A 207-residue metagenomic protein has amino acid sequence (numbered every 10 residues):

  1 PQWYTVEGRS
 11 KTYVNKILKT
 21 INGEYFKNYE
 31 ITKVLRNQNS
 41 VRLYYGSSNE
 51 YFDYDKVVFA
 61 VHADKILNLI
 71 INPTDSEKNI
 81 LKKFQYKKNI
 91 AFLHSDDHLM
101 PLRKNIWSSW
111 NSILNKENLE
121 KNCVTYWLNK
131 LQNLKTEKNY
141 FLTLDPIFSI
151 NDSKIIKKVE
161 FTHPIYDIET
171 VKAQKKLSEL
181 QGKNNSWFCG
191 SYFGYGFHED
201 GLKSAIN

Functional and structural regions predicted by a protein language model:
P1-L35: Active-site/ligand-binding neighborhood in enzyme catalytic cores
V6-S10, E50, G194-G201: Aromatic-acidic/polar surface patches that form glycan- and anion
N15, K19, R42, K203: Replace "anionic and nucleotidyl ligands
I17, N49-E50, L177-G182: A short acidic-Thr-Gly-centered motif at the start of a beta-strand
I21-N22, Y54-D55, K183-N184: Short, well-ordered alpha-helix to beta-strand connector turns
Y25-K27, F59, F188: A structural signal for the hydrophobic beta-strands that form the central parallel beta-sheet of Rossmann-like
E30-P164: Mid-domain catalytic core of redox enzymes that form a hydrophobic substrate pocket/lid adjacent to a catalytic redox
I150-N207: C-terminal catalytic lobe of FAD-dependent flavoproteins
